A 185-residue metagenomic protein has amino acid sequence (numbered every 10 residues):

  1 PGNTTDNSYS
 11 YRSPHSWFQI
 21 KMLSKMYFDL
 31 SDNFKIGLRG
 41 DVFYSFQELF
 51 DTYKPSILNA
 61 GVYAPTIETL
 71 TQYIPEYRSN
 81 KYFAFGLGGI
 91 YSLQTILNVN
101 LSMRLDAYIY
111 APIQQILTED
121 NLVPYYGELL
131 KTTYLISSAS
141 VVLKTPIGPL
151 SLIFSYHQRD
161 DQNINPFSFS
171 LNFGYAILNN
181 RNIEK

Functional and structural regions predicted by a protein language model:
P1-L105, Y110-Q115: C-terminal outer-membrane beta-barrel translocator/porin domains of Gram-negative envelope proteins and their
Y9-S16, P75-S79, G127-T133, D161-F167: Replace "Gram-negative outer membrane beta-barrel proteins" with "bacterial and organellar outer membrane beta-barrel
M26-F28, G89-L93, V141-T145, Y156 (+1 more regions): Residue-level signature of outer-membrane beta-barrel architecture
E48-A60, I153-S168: Outer-membrane beta-barrel translocator/channel fold
N98-E119, H157, D161-Y175: C-terminal/domain-terminus segments
N100-R104, V142, P149-S155: Conserved active-site loop/cleft motifs that coordinate metal ions or position small ligands
T118-L129: Outer-membrane beta-barrel domain signature, especially the mid-to-C-terminal portions of large Gram-negative OMP
L143-G148, N165-K185: Outer-membrane beta-barrel "beta-signal"
